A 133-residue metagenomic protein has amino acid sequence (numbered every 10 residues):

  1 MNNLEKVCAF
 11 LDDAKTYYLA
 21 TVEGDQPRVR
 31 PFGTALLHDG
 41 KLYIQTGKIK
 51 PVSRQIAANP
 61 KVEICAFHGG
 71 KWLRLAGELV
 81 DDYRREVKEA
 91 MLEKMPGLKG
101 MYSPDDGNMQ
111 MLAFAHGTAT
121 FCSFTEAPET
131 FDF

Functional and structural regions predicted by a protein language model:
M1-E5, T46-K50, P96-G97: Charged, amphipathic alpha-helical segments
A9-E23, V62-I64: A short, Trp-centered hydrophobic/proline-enriched beta-strand micro-motif
Y18, L42-Y43, E63, R74 (+1 more regions): General beta-strand recognition
A35-G70: A short mixed-secondary-structure module that forms the rim of ligand-binding clefts
R74-F133: Charged, gly/pro-rich active-site loop segments
